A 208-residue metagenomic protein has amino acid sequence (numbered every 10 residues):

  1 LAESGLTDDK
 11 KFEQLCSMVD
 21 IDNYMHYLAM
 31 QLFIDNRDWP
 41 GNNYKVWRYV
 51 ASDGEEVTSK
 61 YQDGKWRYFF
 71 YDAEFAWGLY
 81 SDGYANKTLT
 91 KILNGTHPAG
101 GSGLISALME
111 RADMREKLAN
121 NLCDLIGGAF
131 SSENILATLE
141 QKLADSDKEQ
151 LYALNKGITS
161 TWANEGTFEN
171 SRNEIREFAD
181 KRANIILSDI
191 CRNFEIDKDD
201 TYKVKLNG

Functional and structural regions predicted by a protein language model:
L1-N42, R48-V50, G54-N207: Middle-to-C-terminal accessory/interaction subdomains
